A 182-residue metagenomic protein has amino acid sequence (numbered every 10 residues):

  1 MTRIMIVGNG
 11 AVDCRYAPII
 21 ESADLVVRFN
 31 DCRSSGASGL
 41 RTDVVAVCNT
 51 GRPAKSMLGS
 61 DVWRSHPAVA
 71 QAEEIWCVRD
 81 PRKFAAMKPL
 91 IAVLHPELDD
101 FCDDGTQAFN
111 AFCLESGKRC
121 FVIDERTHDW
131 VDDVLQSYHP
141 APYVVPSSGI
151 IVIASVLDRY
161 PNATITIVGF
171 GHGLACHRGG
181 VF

Functional and structural regions predicted by a protein language model:
M1-F182: Metal-ion/cofactor- or nucleotide/acyl-coenzyme-handling active-site neighborhoods
